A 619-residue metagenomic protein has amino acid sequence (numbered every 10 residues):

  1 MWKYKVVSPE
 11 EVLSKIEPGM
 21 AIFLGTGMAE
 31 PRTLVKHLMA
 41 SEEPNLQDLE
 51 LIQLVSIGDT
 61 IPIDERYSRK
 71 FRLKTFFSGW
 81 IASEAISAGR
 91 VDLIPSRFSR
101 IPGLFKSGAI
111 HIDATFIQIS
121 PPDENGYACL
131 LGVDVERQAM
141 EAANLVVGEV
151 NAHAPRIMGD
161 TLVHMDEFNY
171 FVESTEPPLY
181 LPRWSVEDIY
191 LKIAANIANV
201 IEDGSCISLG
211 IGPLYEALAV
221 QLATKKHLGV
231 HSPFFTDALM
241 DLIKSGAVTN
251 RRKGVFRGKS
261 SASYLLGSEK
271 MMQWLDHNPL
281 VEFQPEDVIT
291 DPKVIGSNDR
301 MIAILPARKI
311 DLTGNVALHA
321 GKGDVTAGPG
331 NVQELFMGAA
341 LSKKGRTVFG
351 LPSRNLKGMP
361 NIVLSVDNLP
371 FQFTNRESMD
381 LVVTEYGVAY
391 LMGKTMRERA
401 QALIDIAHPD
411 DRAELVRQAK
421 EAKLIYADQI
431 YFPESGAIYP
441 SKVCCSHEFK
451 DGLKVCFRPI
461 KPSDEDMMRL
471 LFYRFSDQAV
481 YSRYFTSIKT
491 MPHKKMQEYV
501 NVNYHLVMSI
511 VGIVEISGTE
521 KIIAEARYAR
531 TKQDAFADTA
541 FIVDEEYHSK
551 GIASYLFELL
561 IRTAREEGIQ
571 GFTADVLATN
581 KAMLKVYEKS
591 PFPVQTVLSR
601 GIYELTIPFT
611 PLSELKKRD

Functional and structural regions predicted by a protein language model:
M1-P433: Conserved alpha/beta enzyme-core scaffold
I438-D619: Long, contiguous binding/interaction regions
